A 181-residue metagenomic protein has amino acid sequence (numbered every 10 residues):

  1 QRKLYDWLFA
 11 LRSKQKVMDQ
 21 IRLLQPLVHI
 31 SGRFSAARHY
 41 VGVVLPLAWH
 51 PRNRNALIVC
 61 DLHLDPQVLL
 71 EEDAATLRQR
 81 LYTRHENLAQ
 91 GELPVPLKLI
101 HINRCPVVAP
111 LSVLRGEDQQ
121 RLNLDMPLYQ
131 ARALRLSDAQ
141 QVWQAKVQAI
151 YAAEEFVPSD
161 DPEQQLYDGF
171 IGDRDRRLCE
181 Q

Functional and structural regions predicted by a protein language model:
Q1-Q181: DEDD superfamily 3′-5′ metal-dependent exonuclease/proofreading module
